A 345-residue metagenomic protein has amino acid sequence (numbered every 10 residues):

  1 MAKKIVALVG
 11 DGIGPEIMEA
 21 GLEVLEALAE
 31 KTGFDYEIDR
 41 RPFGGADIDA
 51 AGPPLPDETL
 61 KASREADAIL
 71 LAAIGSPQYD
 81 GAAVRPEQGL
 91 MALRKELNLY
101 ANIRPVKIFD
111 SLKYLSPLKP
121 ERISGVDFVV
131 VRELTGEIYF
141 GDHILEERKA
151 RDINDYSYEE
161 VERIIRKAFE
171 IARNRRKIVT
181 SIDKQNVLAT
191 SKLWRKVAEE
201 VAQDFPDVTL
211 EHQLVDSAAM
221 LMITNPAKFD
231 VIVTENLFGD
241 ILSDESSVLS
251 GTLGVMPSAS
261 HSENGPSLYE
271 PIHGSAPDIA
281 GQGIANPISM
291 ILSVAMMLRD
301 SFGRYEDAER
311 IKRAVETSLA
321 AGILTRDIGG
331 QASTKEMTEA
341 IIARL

Functional and structural regions predicted by a protein language model:
V6-E23, A27-L28, E147-D216, K228: Glycine-rich phosphate/diphosphate-binding loop of Rossmann-like nucleotide-binding domains
D11-G14, D67, V131, A168 (+5 more regions): Buried hydrophobic positions in well-ordered alpha/beta secondary-structure cores of metabolic enzymes
G21, L25, A198, M290-S301 (+1 more regions): Buried hydrophobic packing segments
G33-D57, M222: N-terminal beta-loop-helix "entrance" segment that forms/cooperates in small-molecule cofactor or anionic ligand
G44, S111, Q213-M220: Short acidic loop-to-helix transition motifs that present clustered carboxylates
G45-I48, Y114, M222-I323: Glycine-rich phosphate/nucleotide-binding loop
D49-N154, L237: N-terminal glycine-rich phosphate/adenylate-binding segment common to multiple enzyme folds
T135, Y139-S181, Q185-V187, F205 (+1 more regions): Glycine-rich phosphate/pyrophosphate-binding loop and the adjoining helix
